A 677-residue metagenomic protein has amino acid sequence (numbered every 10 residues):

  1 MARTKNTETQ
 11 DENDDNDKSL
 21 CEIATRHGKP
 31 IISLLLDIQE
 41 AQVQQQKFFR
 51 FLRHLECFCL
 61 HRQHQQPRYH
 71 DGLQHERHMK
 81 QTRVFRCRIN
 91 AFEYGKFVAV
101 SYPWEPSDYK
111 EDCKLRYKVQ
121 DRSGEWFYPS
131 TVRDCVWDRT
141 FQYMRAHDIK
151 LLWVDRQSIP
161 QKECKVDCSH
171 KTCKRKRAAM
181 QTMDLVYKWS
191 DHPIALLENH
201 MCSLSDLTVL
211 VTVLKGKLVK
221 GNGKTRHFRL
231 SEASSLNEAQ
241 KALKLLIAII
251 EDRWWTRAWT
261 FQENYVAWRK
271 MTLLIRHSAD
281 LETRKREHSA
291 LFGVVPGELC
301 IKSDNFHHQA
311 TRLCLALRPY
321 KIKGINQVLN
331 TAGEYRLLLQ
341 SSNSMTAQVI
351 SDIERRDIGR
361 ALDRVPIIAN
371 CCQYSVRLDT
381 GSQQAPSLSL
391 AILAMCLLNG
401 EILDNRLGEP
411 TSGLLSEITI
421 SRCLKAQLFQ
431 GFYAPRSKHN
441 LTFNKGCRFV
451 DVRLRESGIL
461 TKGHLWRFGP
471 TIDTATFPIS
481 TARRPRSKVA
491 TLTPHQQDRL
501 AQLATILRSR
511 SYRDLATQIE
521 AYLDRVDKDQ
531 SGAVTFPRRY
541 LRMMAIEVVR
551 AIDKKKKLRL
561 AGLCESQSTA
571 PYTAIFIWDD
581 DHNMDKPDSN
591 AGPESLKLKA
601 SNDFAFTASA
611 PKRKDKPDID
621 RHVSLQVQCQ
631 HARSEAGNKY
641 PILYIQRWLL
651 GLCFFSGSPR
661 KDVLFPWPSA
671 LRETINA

Functional and structural regions predicted by a protein language model:
M1-L151, S158-A178, N199-A239, H495 (+12 more regions): Metal-dependent phosphate/diphosphate-handling catalytic cores characterized by acidic Asp/Glu clusters
H78-C87, V136-R139, R177-Q181, L245-I247 (+6 more regions): Short alpha-helical segments and helix-capping/turn motifs at coil-helix boundaries
R88-F92, Y143, D184-K188, I250-R253 (+8 more regions): A general structural signal for short secondary-structure junctions and capping/turn motifs
F97-P103, F141, K150-V154, K176-M201 (+6 more regions): Hydrophobic, aliphatic-enriched repeat segments that assemble into extended interaction scaffolds in large eukaryotic
Y128-T131, H170-K174, A179-M183, K188-S382: Metal-ion-coordinating, acidic/His-rich active-site neighborhoods of enzymes acting on phosphate-containing substrates
S303-R525: Short helix/strand-capping turn motifs
I358, M543-I546, L625-V627: Long, intrinsically disordered, charge-dense linkers/tails
A561-L563, F576: Noncatalytic N-terminal accessory/assembly modules of large enzymes
